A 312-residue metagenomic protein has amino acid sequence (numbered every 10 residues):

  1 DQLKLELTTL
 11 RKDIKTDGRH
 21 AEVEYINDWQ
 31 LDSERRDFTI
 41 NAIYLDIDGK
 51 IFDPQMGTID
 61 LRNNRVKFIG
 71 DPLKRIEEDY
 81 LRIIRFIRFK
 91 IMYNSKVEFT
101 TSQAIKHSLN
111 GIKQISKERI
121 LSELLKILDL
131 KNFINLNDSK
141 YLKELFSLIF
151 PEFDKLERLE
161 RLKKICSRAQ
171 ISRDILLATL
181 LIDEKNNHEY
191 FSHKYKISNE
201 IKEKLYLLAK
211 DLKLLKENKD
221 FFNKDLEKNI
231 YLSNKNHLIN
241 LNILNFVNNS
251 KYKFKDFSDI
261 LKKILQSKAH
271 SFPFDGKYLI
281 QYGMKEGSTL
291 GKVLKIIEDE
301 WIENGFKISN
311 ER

Functional and structural regions predicted by a protein language model:
D1-R312: Catalytic cores of the polymerase beta-like nucleotidyltransferase superfamily and closely associated nucleotide
